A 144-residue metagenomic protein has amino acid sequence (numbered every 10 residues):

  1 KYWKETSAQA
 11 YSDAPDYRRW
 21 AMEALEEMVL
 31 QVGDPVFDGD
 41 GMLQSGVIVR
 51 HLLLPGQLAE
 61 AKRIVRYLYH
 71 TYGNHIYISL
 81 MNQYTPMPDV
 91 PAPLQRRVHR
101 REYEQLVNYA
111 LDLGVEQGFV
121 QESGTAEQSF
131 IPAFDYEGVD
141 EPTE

Functional and structural regions predicted by a protein language model:
K1-P35, F119-Q121: Core AdoMet radical
V29, D34-E144: Auxiliary Fe-S-binding modules of radical SAM enzymes
